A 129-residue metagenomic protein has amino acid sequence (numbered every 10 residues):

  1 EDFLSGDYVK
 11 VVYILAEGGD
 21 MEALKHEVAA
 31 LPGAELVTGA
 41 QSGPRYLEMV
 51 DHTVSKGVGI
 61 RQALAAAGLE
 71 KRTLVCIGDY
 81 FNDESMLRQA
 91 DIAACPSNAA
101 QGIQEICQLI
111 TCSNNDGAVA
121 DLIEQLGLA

Functional and structural regions predicted by a protein language model:
E1-I77, M86: Conserved acidic, metal-coordinating active-site core of Asp-based, Mg2+-dependent phosphoryl-transfer enzymes
V50-A129: Mg2+-dependent phosphoryl-transfer enzymes with acidic/Ser/Thr/Gly-rich catalytic loops
